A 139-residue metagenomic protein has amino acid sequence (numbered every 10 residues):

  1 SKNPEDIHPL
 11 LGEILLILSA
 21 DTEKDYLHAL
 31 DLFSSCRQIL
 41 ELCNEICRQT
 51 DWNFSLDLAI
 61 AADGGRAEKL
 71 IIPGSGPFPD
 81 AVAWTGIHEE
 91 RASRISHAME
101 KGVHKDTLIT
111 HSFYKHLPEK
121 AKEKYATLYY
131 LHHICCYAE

Functional and structural regions predicted by a protein language model:
S1-N3, S35-C36: Active-site-proximal alpha-helical element of nucleotidyl cyclase-like catalytic domains and analogous helices
K2-L10: Short beta-strand elements
N3, D51-L56, V103: Short helix-terminating capping/connector loops at secondary-structure junctions
L10, A59-D63, T107-T110: A structural signal for short, well-ordered beta-strand segments and their strand-loop junctions that often border
L10-S55: Short helix/loop segment flanking the catalytic signature motif in cyclic-nucleotide metabolism enzymes
S19-D25, I60-D80: Catalytic strand-loop-helix junctions within cyclic-nucleotide turnover domains
W52, L70-H97: Catalytic-core segments of nucleotide cyclases and related cyclic-nucleotide turnover enzymes
R91, E100-E139: Intrinsically disordered, glycine/charged-rich C-terminal tails and inter-domain linkers that flank nucleotidyl cyclase
